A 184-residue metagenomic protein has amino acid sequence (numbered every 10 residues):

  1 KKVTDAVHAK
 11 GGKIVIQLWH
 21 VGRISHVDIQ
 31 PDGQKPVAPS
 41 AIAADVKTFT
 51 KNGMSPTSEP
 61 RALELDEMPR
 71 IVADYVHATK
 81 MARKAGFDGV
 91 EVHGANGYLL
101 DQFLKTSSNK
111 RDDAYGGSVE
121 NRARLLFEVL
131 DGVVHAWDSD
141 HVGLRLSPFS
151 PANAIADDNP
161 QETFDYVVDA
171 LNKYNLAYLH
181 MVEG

Functional and structural regions predicted by a protein language model:
K1-G184: Flavin-dependent oxidoreductase catalytic cores
